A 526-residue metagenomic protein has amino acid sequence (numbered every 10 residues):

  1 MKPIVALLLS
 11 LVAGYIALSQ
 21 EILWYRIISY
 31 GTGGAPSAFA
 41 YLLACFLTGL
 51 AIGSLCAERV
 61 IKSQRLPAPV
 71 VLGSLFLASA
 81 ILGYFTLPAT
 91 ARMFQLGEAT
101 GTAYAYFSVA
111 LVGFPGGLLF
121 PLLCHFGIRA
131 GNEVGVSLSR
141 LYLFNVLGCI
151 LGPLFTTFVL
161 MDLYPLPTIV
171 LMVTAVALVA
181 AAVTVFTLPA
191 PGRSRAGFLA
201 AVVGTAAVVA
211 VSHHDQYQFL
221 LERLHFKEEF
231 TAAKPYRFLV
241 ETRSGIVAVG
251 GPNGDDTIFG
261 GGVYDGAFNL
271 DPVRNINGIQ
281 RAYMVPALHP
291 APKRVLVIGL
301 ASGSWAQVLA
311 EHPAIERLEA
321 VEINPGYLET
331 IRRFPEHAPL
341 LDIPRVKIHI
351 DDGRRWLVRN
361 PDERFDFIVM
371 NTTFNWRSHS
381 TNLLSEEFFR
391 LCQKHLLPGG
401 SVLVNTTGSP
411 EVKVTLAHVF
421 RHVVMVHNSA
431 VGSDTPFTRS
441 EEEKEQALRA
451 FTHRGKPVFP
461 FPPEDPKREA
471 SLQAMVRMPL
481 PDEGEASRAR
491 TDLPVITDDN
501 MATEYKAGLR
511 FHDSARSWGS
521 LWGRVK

Functional and structural regions predicted by a protein language model:
M1-Q446, H453-R454, D499-K526: Alpha-helical transmembrane segments of multi-pass membrane proteins
A91, C124, G192, P460-E469 (+2 more regions): A generic alpha-helix propensity feature with a strong bias for hydrophobic helices
I350-R354, L472, P479, A489 (+1 more regions): Accessory cap/linker subdomain of secreted extracellular hydrolases
S433-R477: Flexible, glycine-/basic-rich loop-and-beta segments that form/coincide with the SAM-dependent methyltransferase
L480-E485, R490-L493, D499-N500: Non-ligating segments of multi-cofactor redox enzymes
